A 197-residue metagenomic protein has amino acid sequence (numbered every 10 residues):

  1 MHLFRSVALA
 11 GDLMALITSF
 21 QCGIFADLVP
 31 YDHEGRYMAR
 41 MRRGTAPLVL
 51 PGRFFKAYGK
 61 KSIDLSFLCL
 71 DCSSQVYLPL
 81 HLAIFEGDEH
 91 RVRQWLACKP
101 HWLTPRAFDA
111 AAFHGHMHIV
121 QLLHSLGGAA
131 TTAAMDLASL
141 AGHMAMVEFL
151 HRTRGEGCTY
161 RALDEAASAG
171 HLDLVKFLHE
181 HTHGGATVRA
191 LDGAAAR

Functional and structural regions predicted by a protein language model:
M1-R197: Ankyrin repeat (ANK) tandem alpha-helical domains that serve as protein-protein interaction scaffolds, prominent
